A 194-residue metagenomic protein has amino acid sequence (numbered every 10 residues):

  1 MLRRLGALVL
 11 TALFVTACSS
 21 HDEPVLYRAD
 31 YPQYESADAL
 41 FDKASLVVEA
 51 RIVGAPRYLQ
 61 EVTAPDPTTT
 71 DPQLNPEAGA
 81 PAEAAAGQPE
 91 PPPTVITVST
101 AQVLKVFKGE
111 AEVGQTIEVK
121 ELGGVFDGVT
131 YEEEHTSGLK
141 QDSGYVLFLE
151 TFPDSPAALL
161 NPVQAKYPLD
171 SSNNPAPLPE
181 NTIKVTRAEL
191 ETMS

Functional and structural regions predicted by a protein language model:
L2-S45, G54-A55, L59-L74: OB/S1-fold single-stranded nucleic-acid-binding modules and their adjacent gly/ser/pro-rich low-complexity linkers
L2-T11, C18-L26, E83-P89, V113 (+1 more regions): Netrin-like (NTR/C345C) domain of secreted extracellular proteins
P32-E35, K43-E49, T94-V98, E112-T116 (+3 more regions): Extracytoplasmic
A50-I52, V103: Conserved hydrophobic positions within beta-strands
L59-V95: Mixed-charge, low-complexity intrinsically disordered segments
G87-P89, Q102-V106: Acidic/His-enriched low-complexity segments
T100-Q102, K120: Short, acidic/hydrophobic/Gly-rich beta-strand patch recurrent on exposed beta strands that often constitutes part
G109: Conserved nucleotide-binding/hydrolysis modules and their immediate coupling elements across P-loop/ASCE NTPase motors
